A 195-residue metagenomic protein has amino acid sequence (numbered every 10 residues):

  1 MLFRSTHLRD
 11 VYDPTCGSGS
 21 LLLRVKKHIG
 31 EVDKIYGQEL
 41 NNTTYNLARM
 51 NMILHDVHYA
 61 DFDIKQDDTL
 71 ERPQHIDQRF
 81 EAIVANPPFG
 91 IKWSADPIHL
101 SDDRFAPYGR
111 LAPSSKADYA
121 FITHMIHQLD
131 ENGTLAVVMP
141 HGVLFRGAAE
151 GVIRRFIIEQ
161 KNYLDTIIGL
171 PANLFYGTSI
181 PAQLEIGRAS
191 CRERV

Functional and structural regions predicted by a protein language model:
M1-L2, E193-V195: Short, small-residue-biased leader/transition segments that mark boundaries at the very start of proteins
F3-A85, G90-K92, P97-H99, F105-Y108 (+3 more regions): Conserved S-adenosyl-L-methionine
F3-T6, E185-S190: Short, compositionally biased segments
I29, D56, G177, S190-R192: A generic structural signal for short, solvent-exposed coil/turn residues that cap or connect secondary-structure
L111-I186: Conserved Class I SAM-dependent methyltransferase catalytic core
L129-D130, S190-R194: C-terminal substrate-recognition regions of SAM-dependent nucleic acid methyltransferases
